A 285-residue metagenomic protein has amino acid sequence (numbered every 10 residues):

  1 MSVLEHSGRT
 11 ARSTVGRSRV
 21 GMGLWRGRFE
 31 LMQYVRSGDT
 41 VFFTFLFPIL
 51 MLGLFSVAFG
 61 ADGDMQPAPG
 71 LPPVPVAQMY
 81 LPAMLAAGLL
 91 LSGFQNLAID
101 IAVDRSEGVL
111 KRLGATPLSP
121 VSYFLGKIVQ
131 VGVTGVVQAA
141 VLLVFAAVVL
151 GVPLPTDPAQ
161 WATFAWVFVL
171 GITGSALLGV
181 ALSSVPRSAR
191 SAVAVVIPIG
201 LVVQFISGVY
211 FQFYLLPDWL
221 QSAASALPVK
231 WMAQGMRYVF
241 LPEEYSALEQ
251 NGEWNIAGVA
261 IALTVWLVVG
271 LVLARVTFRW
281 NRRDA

Functional and structural regions predicted by a protein language model:
S2-F47: Aromatic- and glycine-rich beta-strand/loop motifs that create alpha-glucan
S2-R9, F240, Q250, A257-A285: Junction motif at the cytosolic side of a transmembrane helix
Q33, S56-G60, V103, R112 (+6 more regions): Transmembrane helix-loop junction
R36-D64, A77-N96, V137-Q138, I199-F205 (+2 more regions): Hydrophobic alpha-helical transmembrane segments of multi-pass membrane transport/permease proteins
L50-L54, P73-V149: Hydrophobic alpha-helical transmembrane segments of multi-pass membrane transport proteins
L54-G63, S183-K230: Transmembrane helix segments
V74, G208-V269: Membrane-interfacial helix-loop-helix junctions in multi-pass membrane proteins
P120, F124-V203, I256-A260, T264 (+1 more regions): Alpha-helical transmembrane segments and their short interhelical loops
